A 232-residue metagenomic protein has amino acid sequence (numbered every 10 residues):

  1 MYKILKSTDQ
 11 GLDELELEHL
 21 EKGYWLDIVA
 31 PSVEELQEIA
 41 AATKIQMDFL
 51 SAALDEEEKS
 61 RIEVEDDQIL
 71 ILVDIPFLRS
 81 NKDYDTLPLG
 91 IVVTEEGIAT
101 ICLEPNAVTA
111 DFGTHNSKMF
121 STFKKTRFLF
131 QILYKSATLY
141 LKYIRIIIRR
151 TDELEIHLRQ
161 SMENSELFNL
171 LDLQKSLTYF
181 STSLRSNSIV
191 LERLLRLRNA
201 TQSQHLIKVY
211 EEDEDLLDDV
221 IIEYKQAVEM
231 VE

Functional and structural regions predicted by a protein language model:
M1-M119, T182, S186-V209: Helix-boundary and N-terminal cytosolic regulatory elements
V29-V33, I144, I148, Q174 (+1 more regions): Generic detection of long, well-ordered alpha-helical segments
A30, I75, I132-L133, L158: Short, structured patches in soluble enzyme cores that scaffold and shape functional sites
E34, K124-F128, S165, K175: A generic structural signal for residues located within well-ordered alpha-helices of large catalytic or ligand-binding
E96, S136, E153-E155, M162-E232: Membrane-associated alpha-helical segments
N106-R127, D152, H157-S161: A short, charged helix-loop
K125-R150, E163: Well-ordered alpha/beta subsegment
